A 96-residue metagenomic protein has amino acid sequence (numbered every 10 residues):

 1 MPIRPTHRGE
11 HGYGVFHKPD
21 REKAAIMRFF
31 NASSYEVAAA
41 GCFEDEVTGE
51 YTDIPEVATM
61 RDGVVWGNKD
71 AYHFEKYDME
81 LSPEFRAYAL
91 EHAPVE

Functional and structural regions predicted by a protein language model:
M1-E96: Alpha-helical interaction/linker modules in multidomain eukaryotic proteins
